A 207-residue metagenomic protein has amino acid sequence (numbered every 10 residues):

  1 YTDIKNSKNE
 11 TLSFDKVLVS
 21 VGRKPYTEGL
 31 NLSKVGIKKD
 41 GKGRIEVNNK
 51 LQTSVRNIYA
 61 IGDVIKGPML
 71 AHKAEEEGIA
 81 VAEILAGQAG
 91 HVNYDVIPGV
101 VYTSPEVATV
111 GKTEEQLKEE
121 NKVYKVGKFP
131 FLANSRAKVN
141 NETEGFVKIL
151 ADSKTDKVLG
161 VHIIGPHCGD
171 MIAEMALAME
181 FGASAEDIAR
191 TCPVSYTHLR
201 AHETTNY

Functional and structural regions predicted by a protein language model:
Y1-E10: Conserved beta-strand-loop-beta-strand element in the redox core of flavoprotein oxidoreductases
T11-L85, H91, A189: FAD-site-proximal beta/loop scaffold in flavoenzymes
K38-G41, Q88-V96, K122-G127: A short alpha-helix-loop-beta-strand transition element characteristic of N-terminal alpha/beta dinucleotide-binding
I61-G62, Y94-V100: Short beta-strands and strand-loop turn motifs
V64, I97, F131, A201: Hydrophobic pocket-lining residues within nucleotide cofactor-binding pockets
V64-L70, V100-V107: Short beta-strand and adjoining strand-loop segment in the mid-core of the Rossmann-like NAD(P)-dependent dehydrogenase
A86, T103-T113, K118-R200: Flexible, glycine-rich terminal cap/loop adjacent to redox cofactors in electron-transfer oxidoreductases
A201-Y207: A short, hydrophobic C-terminal helix/tail in secreted or cell-surface proteins
